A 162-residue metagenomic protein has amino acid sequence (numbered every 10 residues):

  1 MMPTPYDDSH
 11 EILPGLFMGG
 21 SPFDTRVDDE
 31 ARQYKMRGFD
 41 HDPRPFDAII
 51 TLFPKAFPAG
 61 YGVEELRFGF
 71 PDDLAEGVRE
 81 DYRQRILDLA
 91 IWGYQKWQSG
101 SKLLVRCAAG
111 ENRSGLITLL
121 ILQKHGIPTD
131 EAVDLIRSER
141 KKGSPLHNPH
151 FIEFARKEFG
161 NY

Functional and structural regions predicted by a protein language model:
M2-K102, Q123-F154: Cysteine-based protein phosphatase catalytic domain of the PTP/DSP
S101-L119, Q123: A phosphate-binding catalytic loop at a beta-strand-loop-alpha-helix junction that coordinates phosphoryl groups
I152-Y162: The feature captures the conserved acid-bearing segment of alpha/beta-hydrolase catalytic domains
